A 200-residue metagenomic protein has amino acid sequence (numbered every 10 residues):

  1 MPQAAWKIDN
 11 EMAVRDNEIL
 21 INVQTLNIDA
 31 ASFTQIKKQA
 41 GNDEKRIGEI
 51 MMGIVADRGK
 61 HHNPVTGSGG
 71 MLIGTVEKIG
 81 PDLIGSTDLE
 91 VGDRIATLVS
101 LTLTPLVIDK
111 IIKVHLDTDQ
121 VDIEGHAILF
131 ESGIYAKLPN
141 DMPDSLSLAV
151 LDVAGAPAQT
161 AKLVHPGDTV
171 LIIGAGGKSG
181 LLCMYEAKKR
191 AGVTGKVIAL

Functional and structural regions predicted by a protein language model:
P2-N10: Short glycine/threonine/proline-enriched tight-turn/helix- or strand-capping micro-motif at secondary-structure
M12-N27, K38-T102: Glycine-rich beta-strand-centered segment in the early N-terminal region that forms part of a ligand/cofactor-binding
G70, D82, I95-T169: NAD(P)H dinucleotide-binding glycine-rich loop of Rossmann-like/cofactor-binding domains, especially the beta1-alpha1
A154, G177-L181, Y185: Glycine-rich NAD(P) Rossmann-fold beta1-alpha1 loop
L163, L182-A191: Rossmann-fold NAD(P)-dependent oxidoreductase module
T169, A175, K188-L200: Adenosine-nucleotide cofactor-binding segment
